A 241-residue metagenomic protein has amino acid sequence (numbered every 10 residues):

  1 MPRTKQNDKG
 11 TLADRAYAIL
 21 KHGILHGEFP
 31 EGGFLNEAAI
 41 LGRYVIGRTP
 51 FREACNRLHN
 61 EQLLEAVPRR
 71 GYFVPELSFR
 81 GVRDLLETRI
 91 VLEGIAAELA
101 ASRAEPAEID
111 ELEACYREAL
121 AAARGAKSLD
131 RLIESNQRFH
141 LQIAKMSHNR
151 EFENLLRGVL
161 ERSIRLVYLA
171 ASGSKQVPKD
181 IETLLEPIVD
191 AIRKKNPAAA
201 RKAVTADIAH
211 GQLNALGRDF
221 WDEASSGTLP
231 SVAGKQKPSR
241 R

Functional and structural regions predicted by a protein language model:
M1-K5, G32, L77, A123-R124 (+2 more regions): Short amphipathic alpha-helical segments at helix-loop
M1-S102, L213-R241: Short linear motifs at protein or domain termini
D8, R117, Y168-R241: C-terminal all-alpha effector/ligand-binding and dimerization domain of prokaryotic HTH-type transcriptional repressors
A13, L129, S174, P178: Flexible, glycine- and charge-enriched loops at secondary-structure boundaries
H26, E61, G125-A126, K194: Charged, alpha-helical scaffolding/interaction elements associated with membrane systems
R69, L92, A114, D180-T183: Alpha-helix N-cap/N′ positions at the starts of helices
L85, A97, S102-Y168, E182-A191 (+1 more regions): Conserved amphipathic alpha-helical segments that form helical-bundle/coiled-coil interaction surfaces
